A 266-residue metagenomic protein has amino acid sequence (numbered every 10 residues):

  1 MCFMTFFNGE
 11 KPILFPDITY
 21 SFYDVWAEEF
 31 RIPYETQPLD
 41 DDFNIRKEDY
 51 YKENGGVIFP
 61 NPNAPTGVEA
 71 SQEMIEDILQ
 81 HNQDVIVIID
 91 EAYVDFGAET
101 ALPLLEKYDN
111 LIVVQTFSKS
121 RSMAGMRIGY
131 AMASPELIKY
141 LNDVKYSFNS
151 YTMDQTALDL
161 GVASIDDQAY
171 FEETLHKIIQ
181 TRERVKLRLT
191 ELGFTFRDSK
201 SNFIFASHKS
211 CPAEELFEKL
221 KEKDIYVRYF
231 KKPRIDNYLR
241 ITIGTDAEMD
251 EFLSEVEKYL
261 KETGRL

Functional and structural regions predicted by a protein language model:
M1-P12, S210: Phosphate-binding glycine-rich loop
K11, I32, N82-I86: A short helix->loop->beta-strand "cap" motif at the edges of active sites that frequently abuts
D17, T36-D40, Q115, F230-K231: Short beta->alpha connector loops at strand-helix junctions that form conserved, small/polar/Pro-enriched
D40-D95: Active-site phosphate-binding strand-loop segment of PLP-dependent enzymes
E73, E218-K223, R228, K232-L266: PLP-dependent enzyme catalytic core of the Aspartate aminotransferase-like
N110-T190, F194-R197: PLP-dependent aminotransferase class I/II
I179, E191-K223, L239: Conserved PLP-binding catalytic core of the aspartate aminotransferase-like
